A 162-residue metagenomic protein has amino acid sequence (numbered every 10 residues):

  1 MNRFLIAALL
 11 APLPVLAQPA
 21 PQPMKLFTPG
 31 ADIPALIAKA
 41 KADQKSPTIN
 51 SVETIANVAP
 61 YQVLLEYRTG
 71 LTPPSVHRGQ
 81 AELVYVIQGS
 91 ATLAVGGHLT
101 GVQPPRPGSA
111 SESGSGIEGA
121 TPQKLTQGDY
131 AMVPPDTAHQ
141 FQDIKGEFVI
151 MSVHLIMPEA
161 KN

Functional and structural regions predicted by a protein language model:
F4-P14: Sec-dependent N-terminal signal peptides
L16-R78, K161: A short, N-terminal "cap"/entry segment at the start of jelly-roll beta-barrel domains of the cupin/DSBH fold
V58-P60, R78-A81, V86-Q88, D136 (+1 more regions): Extracytoplasmic
S75, E82-Y85, P122-Q123, Y130-A131: His/acidic/aromatic-lined binding-pocket segments of jelly-roll/cupin-type domains and related regulatory beta-sandwich
S90-L93: Short beta-strand segments in beta-sandwich/barrel cores
H98, V102-P135: Short acidic-glycine-tyrosine-enriched beta hairpin
K124-D129, D136-P158: Ligand-binding loop in jelly-roll beta-barrel domains
